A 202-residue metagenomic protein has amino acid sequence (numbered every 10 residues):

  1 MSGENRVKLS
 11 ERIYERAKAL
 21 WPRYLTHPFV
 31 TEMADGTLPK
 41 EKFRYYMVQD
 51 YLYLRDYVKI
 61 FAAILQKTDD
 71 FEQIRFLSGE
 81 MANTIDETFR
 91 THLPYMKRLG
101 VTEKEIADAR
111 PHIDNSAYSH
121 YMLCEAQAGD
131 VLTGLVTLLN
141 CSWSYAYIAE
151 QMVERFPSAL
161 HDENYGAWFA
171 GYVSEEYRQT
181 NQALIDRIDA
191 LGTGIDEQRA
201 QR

Functional and structural regions predicted by a protein language model:
M1-E4: N-terminal amphipathic/basic-hydrophobic helices that include classical n-h-c signal peptides and signal-anchor
R6-A17, W21-L25, F29-T31, A82 (+2 more regions): His/Met- and acidic-residue-enriched segments that coordinate or traffic transition-metal cofactors and support
Y14-P39, Y57, A183-G194: Short alpha-helical hairpin
R16, I60, Q66, M152-Y165 (+4 more regions): Domain-length accessory/inserted modules outside core catalytic folds
K18-R23, L38-K67, E87, V136-A146: Alpha-helical bundle segments that constitute or directly flank the non-heme di-iron/ferroxidase center
P28-E41, V58-F76, Q127: Helix-loop segments that flank and shape redox-cofactor active sites
E72-Q179: Active-site-proximal alpha-helical scaffolds that flank and shape metal-associated catalytic sites
R202: Acidic, carboxylate-rich catalytic segments that either coordinate divalent cations
